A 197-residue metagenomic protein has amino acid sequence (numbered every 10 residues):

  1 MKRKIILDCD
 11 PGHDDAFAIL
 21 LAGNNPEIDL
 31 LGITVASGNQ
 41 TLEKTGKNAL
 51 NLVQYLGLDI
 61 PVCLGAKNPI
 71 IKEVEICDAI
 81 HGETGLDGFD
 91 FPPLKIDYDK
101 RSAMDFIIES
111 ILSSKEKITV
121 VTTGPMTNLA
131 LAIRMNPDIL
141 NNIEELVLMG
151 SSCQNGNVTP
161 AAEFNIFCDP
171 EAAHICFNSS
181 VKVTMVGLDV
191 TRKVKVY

Functional and structural regions predicted by a protein language model:
M1-Y197: N-terminal acidic, glycine/proline-rich low-complexity segments
